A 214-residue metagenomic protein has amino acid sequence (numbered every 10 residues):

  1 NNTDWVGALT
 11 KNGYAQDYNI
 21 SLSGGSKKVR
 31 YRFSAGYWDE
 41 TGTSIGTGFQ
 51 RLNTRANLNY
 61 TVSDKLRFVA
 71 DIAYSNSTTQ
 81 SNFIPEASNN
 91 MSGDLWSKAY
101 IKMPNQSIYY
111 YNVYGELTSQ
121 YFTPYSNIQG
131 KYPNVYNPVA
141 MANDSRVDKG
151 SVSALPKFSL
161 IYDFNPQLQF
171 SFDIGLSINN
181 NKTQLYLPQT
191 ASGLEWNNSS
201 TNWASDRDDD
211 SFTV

Functional and structural regions predicted by a protein language model:
N1, G42-S44, N53-S153, S171-V214: Surface-exposed loop/interface segments of Gram-negative outer-membrane beta-barrel transport/assembly proteins
N1-S21, A35-T47: Short strand-turn segments of transmembrane beta-barrel domains in outer membranes, especially the first one or two
A15, S26-K27, S63, D163-N165: Outer-membrane beta-barrel channels and translocator barrels
I20-G24, T54-Y60, P156-Y162: Residues on the lipid-exposed face of transmembrane beta-strands in outer-membrane beta-barrel proteins
K28-A35: Transmembrane beta-strand segments of Gram-negative outer membrane beta-barrel proteins
L168: An active-site-proximal structural segment forming one wall of the substrate-binding cleft that immediately precedes
